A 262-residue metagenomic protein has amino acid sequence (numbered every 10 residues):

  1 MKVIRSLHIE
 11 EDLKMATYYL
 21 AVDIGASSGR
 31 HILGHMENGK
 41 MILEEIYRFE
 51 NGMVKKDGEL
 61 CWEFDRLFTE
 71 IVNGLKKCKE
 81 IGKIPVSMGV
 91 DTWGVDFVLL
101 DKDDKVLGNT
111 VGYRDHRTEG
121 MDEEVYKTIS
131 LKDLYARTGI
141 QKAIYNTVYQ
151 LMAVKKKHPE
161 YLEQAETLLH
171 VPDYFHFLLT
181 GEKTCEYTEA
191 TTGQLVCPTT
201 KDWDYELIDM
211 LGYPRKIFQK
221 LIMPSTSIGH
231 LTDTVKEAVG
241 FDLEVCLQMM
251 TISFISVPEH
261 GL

Functional and structural regions predicted by a protein language model:
K2-N109, A136, Q164, K236-C246: N-terminal glycine/serine-rich phosphate-binding loop of ATP-dependent small-molecule kinases, especially carbohydrate
I24-A26, L134-I252: Gly/Ser/Thr-rich active-site cleft segment
N109, M121, L178: Residues that scaffold the ATP/ADP-binding catalytic core of kinase and kinase-like folds
D115: Carbohydrate-associated surface elements
E119-S130: Hinge/lid segment of periplasmic solute-binding proteins
Q248, I252-L262: Acidic, glycine-rich loop-and-beta core segments that form the ion-binding/anion-interacting portion of active sites
